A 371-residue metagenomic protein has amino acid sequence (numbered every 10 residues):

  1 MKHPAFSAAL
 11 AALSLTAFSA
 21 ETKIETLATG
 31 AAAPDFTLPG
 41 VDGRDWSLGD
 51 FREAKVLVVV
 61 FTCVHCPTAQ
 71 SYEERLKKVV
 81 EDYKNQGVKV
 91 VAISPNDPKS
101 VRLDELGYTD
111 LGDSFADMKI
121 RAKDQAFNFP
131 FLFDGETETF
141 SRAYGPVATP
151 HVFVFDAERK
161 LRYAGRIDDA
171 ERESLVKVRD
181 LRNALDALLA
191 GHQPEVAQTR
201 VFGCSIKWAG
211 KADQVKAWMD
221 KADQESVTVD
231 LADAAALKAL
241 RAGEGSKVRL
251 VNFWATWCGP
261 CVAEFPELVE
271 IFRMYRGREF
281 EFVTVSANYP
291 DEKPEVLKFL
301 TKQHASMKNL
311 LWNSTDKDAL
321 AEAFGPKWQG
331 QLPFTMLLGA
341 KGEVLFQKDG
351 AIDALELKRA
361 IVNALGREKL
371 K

Functional and structural regions predicted by a protein language model:
S7-T16: Bacterial N-terminal signal peptides
F36-L57, T228-R249, V269-Y275: A short beta-strand-turn-helix
L38-D82: N-terminal, post-signal-peptide region of Sec/Tat-exported proteins
K55-L57, T62-H65, K247-R249, W254-W257 (+2 more regions): Short pre-active-site segment immediately N-terminal to redox-active cysteine/selenocysteine motifs in thiol-based
C63-R75, F253-E270: Conserved redox-active cysteine motifs that mediate thiol-disulfide chemistry, especially di-cysteine Cys-X(1-2)-Cys
G87-G112, F127-T137, E279-K293, A305-K317: Thiol-based oxidoreductase modules, predominantly thioredoxin-like and allied folds used for disulfide exchange
D110-T149, F153-V154, L161-R162, L297-L332: Short, internal strand/loop/helix patches that form the active-site neighborhood or redox-interaction surface
D156-V229, Q331-K371: Thiol-/selenol-based redox modules, centered on thioredoxin-like and closely related oxidoreductase domains
